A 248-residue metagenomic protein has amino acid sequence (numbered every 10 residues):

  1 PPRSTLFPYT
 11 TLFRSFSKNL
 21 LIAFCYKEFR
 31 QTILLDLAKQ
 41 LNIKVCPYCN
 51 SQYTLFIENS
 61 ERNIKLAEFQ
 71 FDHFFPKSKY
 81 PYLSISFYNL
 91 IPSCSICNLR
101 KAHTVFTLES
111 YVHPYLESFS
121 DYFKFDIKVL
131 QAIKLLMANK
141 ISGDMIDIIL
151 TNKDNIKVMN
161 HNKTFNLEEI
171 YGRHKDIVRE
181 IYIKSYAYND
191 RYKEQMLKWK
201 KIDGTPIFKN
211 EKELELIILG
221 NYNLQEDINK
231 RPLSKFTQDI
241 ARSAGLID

Functional and structural regions predicted by a protein language model:
P1-T11: Single conserved hydrophobic/aromatic residue that forms the stacking wall/gate of nucleotide- or nucleobase-binding
F13-S51, F56, K79-I85: Short, charged surface segments at domain edges that flank catalytic/cofactor-binding sites
P47, I91, S95: Cys/His/Pro-rich metal-binding microdomains
S51, S95-L99: Short Cys/His-rich local motifs and their 1-3 flanking residues in nucleic-acid-associated proteins and small
Y53-N89, H103-T107, H113-D121: Histidine-centered nuclease catalytic patch
R100-F165, E169: Domain-level detector of nuclease and nuclease-like folds in predominantly extracellular/periplasmic contexts
S142-D248: C-terminal, charged low-complexity interaction regions
